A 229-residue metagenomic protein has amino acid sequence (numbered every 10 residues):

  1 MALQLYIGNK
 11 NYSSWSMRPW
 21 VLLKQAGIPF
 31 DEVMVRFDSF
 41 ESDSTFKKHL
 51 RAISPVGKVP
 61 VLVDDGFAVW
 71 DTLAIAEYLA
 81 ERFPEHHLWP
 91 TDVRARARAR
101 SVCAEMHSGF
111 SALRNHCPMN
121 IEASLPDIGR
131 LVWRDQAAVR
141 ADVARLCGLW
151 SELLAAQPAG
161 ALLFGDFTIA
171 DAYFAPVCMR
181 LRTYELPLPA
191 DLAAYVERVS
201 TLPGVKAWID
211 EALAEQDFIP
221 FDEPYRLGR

Functional and structural regions predicted by a protein language model:
M1-W133: GST-like domain detector, emphasizing the conserved glutathione-binding G-site in the N-terminal thioredoxin-like
L5-I7, V33, G165, R182-T183 (+1 more regions): Short, contiguous strand/loop micro-motifs
R36-F37, Y195, L213: Conserved beta-strand edge residues that scaffold enzyme active sites
F46-H49, K206, D222-P224: Short low-complexity, flexible loop/linker segments enriched in glycine and/or proline with clustered acidic
A80, V177-C178, I209: Active-site-flanking alpha-helical
H86-T91, R114-H116, A161-L163, A190 (+1 more regions): Short, hydrophobic secondary-structure boundary micro-motifs
F110-T201: GST-like fold's C-terminal all-alpha helical module
A212-R229: Acidic/histidine-enriched, glycine/proline-rich intrinsically disordered or flexible terminal extensions
